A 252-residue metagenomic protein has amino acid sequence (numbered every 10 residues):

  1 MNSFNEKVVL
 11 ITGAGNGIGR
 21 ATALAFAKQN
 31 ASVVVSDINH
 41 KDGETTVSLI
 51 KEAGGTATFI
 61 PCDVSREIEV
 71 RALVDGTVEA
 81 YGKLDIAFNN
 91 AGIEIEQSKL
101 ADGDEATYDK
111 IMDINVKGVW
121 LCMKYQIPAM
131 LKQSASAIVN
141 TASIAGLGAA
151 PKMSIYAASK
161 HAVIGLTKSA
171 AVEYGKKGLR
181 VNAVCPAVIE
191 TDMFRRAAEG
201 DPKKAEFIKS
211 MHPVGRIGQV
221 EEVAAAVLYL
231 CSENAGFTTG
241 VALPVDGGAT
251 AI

Functional and structural regions predicted by a protein language model:
V8, G15-G17, N39: Conserved glycine-rich cofactor-binding loop
E94-Q97, G148, L228, T239-I252: Short C-terminal tail/terminal secondary-structure segment of NAD(P)H-dependent dehydrogenase/reductase domains
S98-L100, D104-K110, I208: Substrate-binding pocket helix/loop in short-chain dehydrogenase/reductase
M123, S159, T167: Active-site helix of classical SDR
P128, V172-K176, G236: Alpha-helical segment proximal to the catalytic Tyr-Lys
S143: Residue(s) in the substrate-gating loop at a strand-loop-helix junction that position the organic substrate next
A183, E206-T238, G247: C-terminal helical subdomain
